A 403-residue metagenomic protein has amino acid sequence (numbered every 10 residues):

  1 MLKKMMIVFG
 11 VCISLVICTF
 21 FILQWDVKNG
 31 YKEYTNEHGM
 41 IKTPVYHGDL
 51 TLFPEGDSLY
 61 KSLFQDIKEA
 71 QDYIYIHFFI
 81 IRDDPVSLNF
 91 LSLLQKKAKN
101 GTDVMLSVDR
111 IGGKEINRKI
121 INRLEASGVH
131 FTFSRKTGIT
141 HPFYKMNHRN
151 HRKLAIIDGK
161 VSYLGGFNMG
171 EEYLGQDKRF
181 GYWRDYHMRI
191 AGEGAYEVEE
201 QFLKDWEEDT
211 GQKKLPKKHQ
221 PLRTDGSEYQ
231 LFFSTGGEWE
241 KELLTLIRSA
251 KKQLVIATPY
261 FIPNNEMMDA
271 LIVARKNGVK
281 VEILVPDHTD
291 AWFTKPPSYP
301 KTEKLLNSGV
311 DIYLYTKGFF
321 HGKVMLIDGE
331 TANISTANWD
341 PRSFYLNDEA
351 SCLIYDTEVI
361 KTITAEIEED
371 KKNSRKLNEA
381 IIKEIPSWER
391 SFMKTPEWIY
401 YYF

Functional and structural regions predicted by a protein language model:
M1-H130, G138-R152, I156-F403: Charged, low-complexity intrinsically disordered terminal segments
S134: A short acidic/basic microdomain associated with nuclease active sites
